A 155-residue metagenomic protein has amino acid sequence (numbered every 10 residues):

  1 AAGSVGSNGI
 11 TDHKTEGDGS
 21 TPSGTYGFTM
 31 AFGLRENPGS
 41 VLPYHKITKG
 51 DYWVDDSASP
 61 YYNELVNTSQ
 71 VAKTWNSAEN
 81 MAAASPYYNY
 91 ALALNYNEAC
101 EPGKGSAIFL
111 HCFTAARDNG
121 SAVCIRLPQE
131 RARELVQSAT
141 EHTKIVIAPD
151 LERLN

Functional and structural regions predicted by a protein language model:
A1-S121, A132-S138, T143, A148-L154: Cell wall/extracellular polymer interaction/catalysis modules
C124: Short cysteine clusters
